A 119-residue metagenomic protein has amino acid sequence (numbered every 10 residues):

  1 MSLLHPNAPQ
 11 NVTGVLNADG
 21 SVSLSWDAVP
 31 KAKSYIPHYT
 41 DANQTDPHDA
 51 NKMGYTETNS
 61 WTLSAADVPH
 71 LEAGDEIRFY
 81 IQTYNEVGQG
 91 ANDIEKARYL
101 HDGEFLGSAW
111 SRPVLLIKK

Functional and structural regions predicted by a protein language model:
M1-K31, A73, G88-K119: Pro/Thr/Ser/Gly-rich low-complexity, intrinsically disordered linker/stalk tracts
D27, S34-E76, E86-I94, R98: Recognizes extended acidic, P/S/T-rich segments that occur within or adjacent to Ig-like beta-sandwich modules
